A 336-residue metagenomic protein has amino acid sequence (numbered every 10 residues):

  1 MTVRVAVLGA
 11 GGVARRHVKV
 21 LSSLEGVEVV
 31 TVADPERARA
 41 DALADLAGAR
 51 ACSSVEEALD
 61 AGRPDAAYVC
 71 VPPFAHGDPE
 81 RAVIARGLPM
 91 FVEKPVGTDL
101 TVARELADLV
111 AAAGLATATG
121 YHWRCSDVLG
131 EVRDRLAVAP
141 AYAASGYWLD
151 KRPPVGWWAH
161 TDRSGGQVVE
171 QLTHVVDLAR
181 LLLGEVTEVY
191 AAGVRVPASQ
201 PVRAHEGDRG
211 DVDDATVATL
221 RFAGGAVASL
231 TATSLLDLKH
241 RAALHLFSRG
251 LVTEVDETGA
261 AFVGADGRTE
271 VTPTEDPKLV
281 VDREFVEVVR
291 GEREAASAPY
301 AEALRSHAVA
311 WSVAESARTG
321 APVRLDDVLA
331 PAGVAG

Functional and structural regions predicted by a protein language model:
M1-A47: N-terminal Rossmann-like dinucleotide-binding module
H17, A47-A107: Beta-loop-alpha module in the N-terminal Rossmann-like domain of NAD(P)-dependent dehydrogenases, especially those
S53, V92, T117-T119, S145 (+1 more regions): Hydrophobic residues in well-ordered beta-strands that form the structural core
A66-V69, L115, A223, E287-G336: C-terminal helix-rich "cap/oligomerization" subdomain common to oxidoreductases
E105-W123, A139-G146: Rossmann-fold dehydrogenase core element
W123-D208, G320: Predominantly a Rossmann-like dinucleotide-binding segment in NAD(P)-dependent oxidoreductases
D177-T258, D282-V288, E292-R293, A332-G336: Contiguous beta-strand/loop segments that form the cofactor/metal-binding neighborhood of enzyme cores
V255, T272-R283, A298: Active-site loop of classical SDR/Rossmann-like NAD(P)-dependent oxidoreductases, centered on the catalytic Tyr-X3-Lys
